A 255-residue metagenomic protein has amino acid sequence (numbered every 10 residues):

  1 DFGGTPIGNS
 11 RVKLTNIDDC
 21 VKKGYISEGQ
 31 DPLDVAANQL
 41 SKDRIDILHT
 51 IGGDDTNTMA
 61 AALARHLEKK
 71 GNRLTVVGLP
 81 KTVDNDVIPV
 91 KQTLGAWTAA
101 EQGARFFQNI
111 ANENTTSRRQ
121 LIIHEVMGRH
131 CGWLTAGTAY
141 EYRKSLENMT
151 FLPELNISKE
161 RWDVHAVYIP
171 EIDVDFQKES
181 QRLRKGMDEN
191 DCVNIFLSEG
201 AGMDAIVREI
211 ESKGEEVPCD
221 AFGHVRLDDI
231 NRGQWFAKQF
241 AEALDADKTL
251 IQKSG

Functional and structural regions predicted by a protein language model:
D1, G78-D84, T98-R105: Catalytic or ion-translocation cores adjacent to nucleophile or general acid/base/metal-coordination motifs in diverse
D1-D43: Glycine-rich nucleotide/cofactor/substrate-binding loop typically near the N-terminus or early in the first domain
D1-N16, G53-A62, N72, V77: Small-residue-rich
G4, D46, H165: Conserved acidic residues
R11-K13, D54-T56, K81-N85, G128 (+1 more regions): Acidic, glycine-rich active-site loops and adjacent beta-strand->loop/helix elements that engage anionic groups
N38-Q39, T50-G52, T58-L67, R73 (+1 more regions): Accessory alpha-helical/coil subdomains and C-terminal extensions that flank or cap enzyme catalytic cores
D84-Q92: Glycine-rich, charge-decorated loop segments at or immediately adjacent to ligand/cofactor-binding or catalytic sites
